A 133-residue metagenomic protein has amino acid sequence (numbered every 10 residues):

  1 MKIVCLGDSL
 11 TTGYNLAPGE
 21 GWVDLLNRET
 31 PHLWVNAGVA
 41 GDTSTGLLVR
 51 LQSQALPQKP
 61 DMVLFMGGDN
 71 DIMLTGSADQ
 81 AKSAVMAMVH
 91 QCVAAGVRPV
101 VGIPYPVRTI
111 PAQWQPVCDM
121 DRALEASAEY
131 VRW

Functional and structural regions predicted by a protein language model:
M1-T43, R50-K59: Serine-esterase "nucleophile elbow" of acetyl-processing enzymes
D24-E29, V49-W133: Alpha-helical cap/lid subdomain in secreted, periplasmic, or secretory-pathway luminal O-acyl-processing enzymes
T43-S44, Q115: A short linear-motif detector with a strong N-terminal bias
